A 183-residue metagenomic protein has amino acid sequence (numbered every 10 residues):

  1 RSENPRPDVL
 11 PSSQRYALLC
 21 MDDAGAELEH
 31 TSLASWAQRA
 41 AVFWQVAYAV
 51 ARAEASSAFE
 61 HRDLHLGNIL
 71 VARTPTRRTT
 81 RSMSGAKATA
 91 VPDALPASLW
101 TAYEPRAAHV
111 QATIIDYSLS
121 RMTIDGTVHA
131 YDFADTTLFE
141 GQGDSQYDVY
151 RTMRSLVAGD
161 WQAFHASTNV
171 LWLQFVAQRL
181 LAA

Functional and structural regions predicted by a protein language model:
R1, T76-P105: Intrinsically disordered, low-complexity domain-flanking/linker segments in eukaryotic proteins, enriched
R1-Q38, G126-V128: Conserved structural core of kinase catalytic domains
R15, L33-A47, A108, D160-S167: Intrinsic disorder
A24-A26, I69-V71, T76, L119-S120 (+1 more regions): Conserved beta-strand elements of beta-rich interaction domains across eukaryotes, especially beta-propellers
E29-L33, R62-L64, T79-T80, T123-G126: Intrinsically disordered, low-complexity regions enriched in proline, serine, glycine and charged residues
A34-H61, L66: Conserved kinase catalytic-core helix
E54-A72, V91-E104: Catalytic-loop of the protein kinase fold
L99-A183: C-lobe/activation-segment region of protein kinase-like
